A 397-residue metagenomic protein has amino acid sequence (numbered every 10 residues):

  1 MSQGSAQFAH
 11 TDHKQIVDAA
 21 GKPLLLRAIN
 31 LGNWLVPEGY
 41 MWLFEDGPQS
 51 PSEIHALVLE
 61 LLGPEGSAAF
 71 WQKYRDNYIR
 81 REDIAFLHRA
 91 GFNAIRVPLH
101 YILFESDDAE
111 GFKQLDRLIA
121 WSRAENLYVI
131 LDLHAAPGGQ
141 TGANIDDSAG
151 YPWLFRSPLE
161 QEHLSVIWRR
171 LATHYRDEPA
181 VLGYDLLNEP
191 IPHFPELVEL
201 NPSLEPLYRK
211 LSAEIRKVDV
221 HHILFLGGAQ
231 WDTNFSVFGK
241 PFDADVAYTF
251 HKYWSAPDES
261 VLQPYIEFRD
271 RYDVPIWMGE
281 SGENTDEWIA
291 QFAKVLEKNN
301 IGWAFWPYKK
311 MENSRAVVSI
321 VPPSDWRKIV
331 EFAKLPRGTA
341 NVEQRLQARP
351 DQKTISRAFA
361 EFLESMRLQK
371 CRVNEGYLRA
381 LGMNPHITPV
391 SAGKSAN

Functional and structural regions predicted by a protein language model:
M1-A6, N397: Basic/polar N-terminal segments that are highly enriched at the extreme N-terminus, encompassing both cleavable
G4, T11-V17, P23-L26, L31-I223 (+1 more regions): Active-site mouth of glycoside hydrolases
G4-A9, E162-R169, T173-M311, R315-E331: Extracellular glycoside hydrolase catalytic/binding regions
D18-A19, P241: Active-site beta-strand termini and strand-to-loop segments that position acidic
L43, G91, L154, L224 (+4 more regions): Intrinsic disorder/low-structure terminal segments
S50-S52, L61-A68, Y128-A135, V166-I167 (+4 more regions): Low-complexity, flexible helical/coil segments
S52, A56-E60, A69-Q72, D76 (+5 more regions): Polar/charged alpha-helical tracts
W288-N397: Aromatic-rich peripheral "rim/lid" segments of glycoside hydrolase catalytic domains that contact and position glycan
